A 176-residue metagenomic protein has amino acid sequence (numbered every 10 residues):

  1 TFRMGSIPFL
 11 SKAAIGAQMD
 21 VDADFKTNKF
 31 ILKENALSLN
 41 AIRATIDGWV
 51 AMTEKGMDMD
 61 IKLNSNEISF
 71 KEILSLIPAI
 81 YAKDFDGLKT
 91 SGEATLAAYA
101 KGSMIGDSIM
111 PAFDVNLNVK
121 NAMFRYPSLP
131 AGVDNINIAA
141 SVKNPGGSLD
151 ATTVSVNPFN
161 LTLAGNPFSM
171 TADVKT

Functional and structural regions predicted by a protein language model:
T1-K55, K62-S75, T90-I105, V115-K175: Hydrophobic lipid-interacting interfaces of membrane-associated proteins
S6-I7, A82-D86: Extracellular loop and loop/strand-boundary signature of outer-membrane beta-barrel proteins
P111-A112: Short, flexible segments with low predicted structural confidence
